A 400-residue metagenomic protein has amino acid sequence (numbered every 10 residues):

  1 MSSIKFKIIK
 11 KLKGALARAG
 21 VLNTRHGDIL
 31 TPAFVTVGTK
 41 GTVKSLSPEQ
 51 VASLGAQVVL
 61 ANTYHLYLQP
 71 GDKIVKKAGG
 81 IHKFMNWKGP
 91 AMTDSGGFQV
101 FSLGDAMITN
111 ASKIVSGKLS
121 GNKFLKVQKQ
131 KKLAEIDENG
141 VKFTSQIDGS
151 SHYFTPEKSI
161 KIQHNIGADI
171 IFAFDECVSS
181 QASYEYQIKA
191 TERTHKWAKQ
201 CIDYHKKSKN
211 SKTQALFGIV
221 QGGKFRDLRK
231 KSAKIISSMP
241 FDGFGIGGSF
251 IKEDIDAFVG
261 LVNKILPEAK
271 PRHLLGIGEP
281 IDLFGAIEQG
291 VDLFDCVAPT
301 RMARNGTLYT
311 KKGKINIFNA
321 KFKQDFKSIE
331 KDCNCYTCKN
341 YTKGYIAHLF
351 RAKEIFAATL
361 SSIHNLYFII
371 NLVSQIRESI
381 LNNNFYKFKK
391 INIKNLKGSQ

Functional and structural regions predicted by a protein language model:
M1-N210, A320-K323: Non-catalytic, usually N-terminal nucleic-acid engagement modules in DNA/RNA processing proteins
S2-V21, I29-T36, T42-S45, Y153 (+3 more regions): C-terminal extensions of enzymes
R25, K311, L381: Short, ordered coil/turn segments that flank beta-strands lining enzyme active or ligand-binding pockets
G27, V59, D94, Q163 (+5 more regions): Conserved, mostly hydrophobic/aromatic
Y67-L68, S179-S180, K252-E253, M302-A303 (+1 more regions): Short secondary-structure capping/turn micro-motifs that flank functional sites
S159, A190, T194-W197, C201 (+5 more regions): Alpha-helical packing segments of well-folded alpha/beta enzyme cores
E192-H195, Y204, S208-I329, C333: Glycine-rich phosphate/ribose-binding loops and adjacent secondary-structure elements that form binding surfaces
